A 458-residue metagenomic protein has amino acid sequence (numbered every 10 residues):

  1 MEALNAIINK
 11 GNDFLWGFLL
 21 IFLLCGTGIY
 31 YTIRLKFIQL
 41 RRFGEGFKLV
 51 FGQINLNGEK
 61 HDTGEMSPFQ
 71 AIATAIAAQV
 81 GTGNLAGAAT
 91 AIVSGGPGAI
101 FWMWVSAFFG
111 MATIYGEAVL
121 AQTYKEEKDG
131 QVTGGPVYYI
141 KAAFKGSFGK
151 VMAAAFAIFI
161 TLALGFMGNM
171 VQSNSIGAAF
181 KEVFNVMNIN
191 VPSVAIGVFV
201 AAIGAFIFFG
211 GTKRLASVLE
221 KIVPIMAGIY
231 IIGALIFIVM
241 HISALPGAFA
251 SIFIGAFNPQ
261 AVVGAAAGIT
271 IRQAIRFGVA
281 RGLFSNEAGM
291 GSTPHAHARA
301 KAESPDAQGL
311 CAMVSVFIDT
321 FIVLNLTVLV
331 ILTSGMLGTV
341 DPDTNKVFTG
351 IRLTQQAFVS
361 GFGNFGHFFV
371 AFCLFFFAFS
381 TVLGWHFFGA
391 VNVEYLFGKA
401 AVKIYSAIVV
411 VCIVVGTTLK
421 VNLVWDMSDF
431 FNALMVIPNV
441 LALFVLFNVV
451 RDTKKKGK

Functional and structural regions predicted by a protein language model:
M1-T82, V93-G98, G110, V414 (+1 more regions): N-terminal alpha-helical transmembrane segments of multi-pass membrane transport and channel/translocase proteins
E2-L4, R34-Q39, G83-A88, F166-G177 (+5 more regions): Transmembrane helix-loop junctions in multi-pass membrane proteins
L23-Y30, R34-F47, F156, S173-F180 (+4 more regions): Membrane-interface loop-to-helix entry segments
T27, Y31-T32, S106-G130, K141-N174 (+2 more regions): Helix-loop-helix module between adjacent transmembrane segments
V50-I72, A107, A118, Q122-A163 (+2 more regions): Transmembrane-helix boundary/entry motifs in multi-pass membrane transporters
L56-V93, L120-T123, D129-A143, I158-T161 (+1 more regions): Alpha-helical membrane segments and immediately flanking helix-loop junctions that form or couple to the substrate/ion
F109-E117, G197-T212, V223-S243, R276 (+3 more regions): Selective recognition of specific alpha-helical transmembrane segments in multi-pass small-molecule
Y115-D129, L235-S251, P259-A266, R299-A302 (+3 more regions): Extracellular/periplasmic helix-exit of transmembrane alpha-helices
